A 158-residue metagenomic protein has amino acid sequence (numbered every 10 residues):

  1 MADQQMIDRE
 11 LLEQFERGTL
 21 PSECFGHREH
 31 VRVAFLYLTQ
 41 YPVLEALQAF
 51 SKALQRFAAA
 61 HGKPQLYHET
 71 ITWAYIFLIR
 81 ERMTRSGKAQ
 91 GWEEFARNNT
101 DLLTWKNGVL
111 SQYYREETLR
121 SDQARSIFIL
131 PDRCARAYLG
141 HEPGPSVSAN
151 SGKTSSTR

Functional and structural regions predicted by a protein language model:
M1-Q4, L103: Intrinsic-disorder-associated interaction segments
D3-Q4, G18-W92: Conserved, aromatic- and glycine-enriched, well-ordered alpha/beta core segments that occur as contiguous structural
D3-V33, Y37, C134, G140-A149 (+1 more regions): N-terminal domain-start signal
H68-R158: A charged, amphipathic interaction segment
